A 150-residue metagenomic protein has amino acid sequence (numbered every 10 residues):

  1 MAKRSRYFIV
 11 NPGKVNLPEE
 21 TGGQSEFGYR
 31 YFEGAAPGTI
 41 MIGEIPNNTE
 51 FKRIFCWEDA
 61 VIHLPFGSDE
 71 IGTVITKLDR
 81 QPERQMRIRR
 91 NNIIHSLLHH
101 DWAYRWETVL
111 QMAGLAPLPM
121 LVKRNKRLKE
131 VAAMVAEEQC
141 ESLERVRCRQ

Functional and structural regions predicted by a protein language model:
K3-A132: Catalytic binding pocket for nucleotide-activated donors in carbohydrate/polymer assembly enzymes
V122-Q150: Non-catalytic N-terminal targeting/anchoring module and adjacent flexible stem/linker that precedes the structured
